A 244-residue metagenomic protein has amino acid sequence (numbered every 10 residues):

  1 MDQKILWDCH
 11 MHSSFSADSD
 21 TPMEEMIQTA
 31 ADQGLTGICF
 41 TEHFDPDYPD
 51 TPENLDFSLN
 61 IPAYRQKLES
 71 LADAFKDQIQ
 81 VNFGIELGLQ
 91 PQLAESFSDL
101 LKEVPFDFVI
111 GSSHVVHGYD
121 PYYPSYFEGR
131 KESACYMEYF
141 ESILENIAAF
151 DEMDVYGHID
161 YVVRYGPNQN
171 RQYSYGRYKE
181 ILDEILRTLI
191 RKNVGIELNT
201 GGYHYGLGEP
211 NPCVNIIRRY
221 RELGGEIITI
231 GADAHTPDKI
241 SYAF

Functional and structural regions predicted by a protein language model:
M1-P91, L100-E103, Y165-G176, T200 (+2 more regions): An N-terminally biased module of ancient metal coordination in phosphate/nucleic-acid-related enzymes
T21-E24, Y173-D183, E209-R218: Charged helix-capping and loop-helix junction motifs
A31, I190, R221-E222: Anion (oxyanion) recognition and catalysis
I38-F40, V109, Y156, I196 (+1 more regions): Hydrophobic residues within beta-strands of alpha/beta enzymes
N54-R191: Extended substrate/RNA-proximal surfaces in nucleic-acid metabolism proteins
N193-Y205: His/Asp/Glu-enriched short active-site or ligand-binding loop at hydrolase and phosphoryl-transfer sites
Y203-F244: H/E-rich (His + Asp/Glu) clusters that bind or coordinate divalent metals
